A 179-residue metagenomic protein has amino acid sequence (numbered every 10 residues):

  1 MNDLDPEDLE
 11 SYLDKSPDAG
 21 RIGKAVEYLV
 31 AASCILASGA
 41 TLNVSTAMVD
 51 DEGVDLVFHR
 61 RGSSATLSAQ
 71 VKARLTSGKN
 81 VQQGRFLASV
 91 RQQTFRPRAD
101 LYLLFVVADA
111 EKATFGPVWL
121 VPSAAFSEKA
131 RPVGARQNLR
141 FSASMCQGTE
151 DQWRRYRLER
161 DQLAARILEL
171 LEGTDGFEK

Functional and structural regions predicted by a protein language model:
M1-E52, V57-K179: Mixed-charge (Asp/Glu-Lys/Arg
